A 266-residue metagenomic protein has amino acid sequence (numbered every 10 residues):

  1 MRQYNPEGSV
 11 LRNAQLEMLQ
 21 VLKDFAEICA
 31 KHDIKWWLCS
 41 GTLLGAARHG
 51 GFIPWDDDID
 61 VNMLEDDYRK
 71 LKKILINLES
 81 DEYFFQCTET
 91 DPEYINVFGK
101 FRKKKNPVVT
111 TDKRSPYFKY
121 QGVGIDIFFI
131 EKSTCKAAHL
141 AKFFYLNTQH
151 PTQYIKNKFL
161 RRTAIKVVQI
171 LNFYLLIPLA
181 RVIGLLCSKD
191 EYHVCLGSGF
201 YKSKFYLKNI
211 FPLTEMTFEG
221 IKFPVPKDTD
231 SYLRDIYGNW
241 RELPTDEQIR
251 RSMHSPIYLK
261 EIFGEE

Functional and structural regions predicted by a protein language model:
R2-H32, L75-T134, Y154, R162-G238 (+1 more regions): Conserved catalytic core of two-metal-ion nucleotidyltransferases
A26-I59, Y68, D235: Active-site nucleotide-donor binding segment shared across nucleotidyl transfer reactions
I59-D60, I221: Short active-site oxyanion
N62-L64: Short hydrophobic/aromatic beta-strand micro-patches that form the beta-sheet surface supporting nucleotide- or nucleic
R69-K73: Short, conserved charged micro-motifs
K132, F144-L146: Aromatic- and glycine-enriched beta-alpha-beta binding-site module
K136-K142: A short secondary-structure junction signal
L146-R161: Short, cationic low-complexity segments
